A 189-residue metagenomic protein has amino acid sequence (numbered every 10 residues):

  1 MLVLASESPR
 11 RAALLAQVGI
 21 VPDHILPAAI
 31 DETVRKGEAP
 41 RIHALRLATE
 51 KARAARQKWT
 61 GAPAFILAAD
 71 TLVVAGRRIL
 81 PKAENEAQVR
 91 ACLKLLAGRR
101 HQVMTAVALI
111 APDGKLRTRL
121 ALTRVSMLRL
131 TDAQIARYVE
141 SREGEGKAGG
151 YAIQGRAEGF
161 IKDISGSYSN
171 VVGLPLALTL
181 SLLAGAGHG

Functional and structural regions predicted by a protein language model:
M1-I20: N-terminal beta1-alpha1 ligand-phosphate binding loop
L2-V3, A39-G189: Anionic-ligand binding patches
E7, A28, P112: Cofactor-binding loop segments of dinucleotide-utilizing enzymes, especially the Rossmann-like FAD- and NAD(P)+-binding
I20-P22, P63: A generic structural signal for alpha->beta connector loops
P22-E38, L116-L122: Short glycine-rich, Thr/Ser-proximal phosphate-binding strand/loop in the N-terminal lobe of ATP-dependent enzymes
